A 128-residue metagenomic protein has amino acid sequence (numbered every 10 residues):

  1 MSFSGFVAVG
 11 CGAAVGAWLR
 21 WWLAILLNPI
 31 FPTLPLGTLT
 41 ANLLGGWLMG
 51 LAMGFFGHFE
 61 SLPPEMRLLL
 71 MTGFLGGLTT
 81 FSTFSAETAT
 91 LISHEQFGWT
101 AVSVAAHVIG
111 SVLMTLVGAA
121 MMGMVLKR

Functional and structural regions predicted by a protein language model:
M1-R128: Membrane-interface helix-loop junctions in multi-pass transporters/channels
